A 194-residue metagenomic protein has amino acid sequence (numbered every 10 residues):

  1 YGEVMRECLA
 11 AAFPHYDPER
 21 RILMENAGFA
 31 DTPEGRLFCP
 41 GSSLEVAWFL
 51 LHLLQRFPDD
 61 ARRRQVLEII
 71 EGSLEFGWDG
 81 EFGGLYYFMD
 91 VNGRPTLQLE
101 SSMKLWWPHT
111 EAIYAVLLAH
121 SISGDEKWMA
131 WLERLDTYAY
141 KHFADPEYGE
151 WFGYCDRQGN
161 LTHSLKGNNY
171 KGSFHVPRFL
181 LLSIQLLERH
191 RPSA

Functional and structural regions predicted by a protein language model:
Y1-A194: Glycan-recognition and catalytic cores of secretory/periplasmic carbohydrate-active enzymes
